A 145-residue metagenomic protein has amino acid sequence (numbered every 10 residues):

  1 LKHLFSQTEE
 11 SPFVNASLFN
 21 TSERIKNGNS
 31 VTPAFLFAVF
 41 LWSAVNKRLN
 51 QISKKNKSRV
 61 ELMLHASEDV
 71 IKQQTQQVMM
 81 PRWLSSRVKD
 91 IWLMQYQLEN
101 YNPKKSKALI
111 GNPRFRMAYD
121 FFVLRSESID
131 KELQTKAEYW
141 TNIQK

Functional and structural regions predicted by a protein language model:
L1-Q144: Conserved, hydrophobic alpha-helical core segments of structured domains
